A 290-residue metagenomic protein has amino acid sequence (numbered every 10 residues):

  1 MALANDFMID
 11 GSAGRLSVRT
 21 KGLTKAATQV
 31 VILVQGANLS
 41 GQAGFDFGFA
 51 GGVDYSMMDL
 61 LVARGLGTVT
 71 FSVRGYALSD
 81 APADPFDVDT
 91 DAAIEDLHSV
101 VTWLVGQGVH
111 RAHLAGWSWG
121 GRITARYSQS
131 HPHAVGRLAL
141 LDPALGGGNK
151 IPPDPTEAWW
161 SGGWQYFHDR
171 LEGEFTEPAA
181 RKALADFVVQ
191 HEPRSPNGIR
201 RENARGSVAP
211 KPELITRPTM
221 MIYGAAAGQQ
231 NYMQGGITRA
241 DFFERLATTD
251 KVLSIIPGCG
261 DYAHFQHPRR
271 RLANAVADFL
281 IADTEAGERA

Functional and structural regions predicted by a protein language model:
M1-A26: N-terminal cap/lid segment of alpha/beta-hydrolase-fold proteins
A26, V31-A63: Short, surface-exposed "cap/lid" segments of acyl-processing enzymes
Q42-A43, V69-V88, D261-Y262: Glycine-rich "HGGG/HGxG" loop immediately N-terminal to the catalytic nucleophile of the alpha/beta-hydrolase
I94-A112: Conserved acidic catalytic loop of the alpha/beta-hydrolase fold
A139-G148: Active-site nucleophile loop of the alpha/beta-hydrolase fold
N149-I237: Alpha/beta-hydrolase
A225-C259: Conserved loop-alpha-helix segment in the C-terminal half of the alpha/beta-hydrolase fold that carries the catalytic
C259-R269: Catalytic histidine-centered segment of alpha/beta-hydrolase-like enzymes
